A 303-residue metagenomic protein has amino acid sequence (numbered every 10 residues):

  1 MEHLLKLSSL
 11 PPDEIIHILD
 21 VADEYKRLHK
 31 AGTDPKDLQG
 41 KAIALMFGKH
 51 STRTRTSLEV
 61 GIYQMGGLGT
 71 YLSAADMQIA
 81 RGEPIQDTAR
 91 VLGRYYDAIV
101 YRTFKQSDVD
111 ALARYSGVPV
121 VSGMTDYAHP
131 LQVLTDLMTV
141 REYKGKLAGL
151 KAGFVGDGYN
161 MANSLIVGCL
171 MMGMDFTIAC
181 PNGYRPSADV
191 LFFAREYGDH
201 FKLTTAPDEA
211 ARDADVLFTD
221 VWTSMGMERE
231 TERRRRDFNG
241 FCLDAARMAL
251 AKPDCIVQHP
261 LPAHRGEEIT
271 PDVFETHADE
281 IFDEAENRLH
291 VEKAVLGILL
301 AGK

Functional and structural regions predicted by a protein language model:
M1-T56, V60: Positively charged, low-complexity intrinsically disordered leader regions
A42-I43, F47-Y95: Active-site cofactor/substrate anionic-group-binding motifs, chiefly glycine- and Lys/Arg-rich phosphate-binding loops
G48-V60, E142-T219: Glycine-rich phosphate/diphosphate-binding loop of Rossmann-like nucleotide-binding domains
M65, Y95, Y115-S116, M172 (+3 more regions): Short, structured coil segments at secondary-structure junctions
R90, D97-G168, H259: Anion-binding alpha/beta catalytic cores of soluble intermediary-metabolism enzymes, centered on
R195-D272: Rossmann-like adenosine-cofactor binding region
D254-C255, P260-K303: Adenosine-phosphate binding glycine-rich loop
